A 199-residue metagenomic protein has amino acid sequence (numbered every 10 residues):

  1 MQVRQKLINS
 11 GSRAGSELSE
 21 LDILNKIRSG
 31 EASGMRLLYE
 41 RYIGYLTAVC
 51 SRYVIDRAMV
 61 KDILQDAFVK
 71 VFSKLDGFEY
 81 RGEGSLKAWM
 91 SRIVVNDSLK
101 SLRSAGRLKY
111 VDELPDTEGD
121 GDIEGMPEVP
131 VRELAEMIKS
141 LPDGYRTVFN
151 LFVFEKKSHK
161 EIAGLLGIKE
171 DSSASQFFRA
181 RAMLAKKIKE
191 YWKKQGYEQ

Functional and structural regions predicted by a protein language model:
M1-G44, H159-E161, L166, K193 (+1 more regions): N-terminal module of bacterial RNA polymerase sigma factors
S16-E17, K100, R107-V131: Internal acidic/polar
L18, E136-K139, D143-T147, E155-S172: Helix-turn-helix DNA-binding module
R28-S29, I55, F68-E83, S104-A105: Sigma70-family region 2
Y39-R57, K74, I138, K189-E190: Amphipathic, Lys/Arg- and hydrophobic-enriched alpha-helical face
A48, D62-V69, S73, G84-N96: Structural recognition of an alpha-helix C-terminal capping motif at a helix-to-coil junction
G77, R81, S91-D112: Arg/Lys-rich amphipathic alpha helix in sigma70-family domain 2
L99, Y145, F154, L166-K194: DNA-recognition helix of helix-turn-helix
